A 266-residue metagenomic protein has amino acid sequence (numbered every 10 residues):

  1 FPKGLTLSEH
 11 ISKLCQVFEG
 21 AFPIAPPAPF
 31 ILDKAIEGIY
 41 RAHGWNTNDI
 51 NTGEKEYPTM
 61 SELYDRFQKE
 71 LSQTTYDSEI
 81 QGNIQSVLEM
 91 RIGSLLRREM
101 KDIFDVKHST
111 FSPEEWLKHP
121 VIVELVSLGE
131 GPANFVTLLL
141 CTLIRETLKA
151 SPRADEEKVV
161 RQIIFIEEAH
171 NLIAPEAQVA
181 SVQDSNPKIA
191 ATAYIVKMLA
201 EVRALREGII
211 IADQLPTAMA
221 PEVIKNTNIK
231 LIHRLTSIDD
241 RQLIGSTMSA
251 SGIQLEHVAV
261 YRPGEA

Functional and structural regions predicted by a protein language model:
F1-A200, A204-E207, Y261: P-loop NTPase motor domains
S181-Q183, K188-A266: Conserved ATP-driven motor cores of ASCE-family P-loop NTPases powering translocation/secretion/packaging/pilus
